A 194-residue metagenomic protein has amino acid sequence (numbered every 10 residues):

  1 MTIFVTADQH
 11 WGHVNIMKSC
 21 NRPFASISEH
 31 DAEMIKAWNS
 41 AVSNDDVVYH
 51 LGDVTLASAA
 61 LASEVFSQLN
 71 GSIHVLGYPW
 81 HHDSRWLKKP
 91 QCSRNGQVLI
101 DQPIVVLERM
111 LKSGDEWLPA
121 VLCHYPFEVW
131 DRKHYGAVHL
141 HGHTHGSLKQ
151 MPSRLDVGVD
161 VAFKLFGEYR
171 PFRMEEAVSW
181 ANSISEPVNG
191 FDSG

Functional and structural regions predicted by a protein language model:
M1, F191-G194: Short intrinsically disordered terminal tails
T2-A7, W11-P103: Core catalytic region of metal-dependent phosphoesterases/phosphodiesterases, especially metallo-beta-lactamase-like
R94-D192: Conserved beta-sheet core of the metallophosphoesterase superfamily
